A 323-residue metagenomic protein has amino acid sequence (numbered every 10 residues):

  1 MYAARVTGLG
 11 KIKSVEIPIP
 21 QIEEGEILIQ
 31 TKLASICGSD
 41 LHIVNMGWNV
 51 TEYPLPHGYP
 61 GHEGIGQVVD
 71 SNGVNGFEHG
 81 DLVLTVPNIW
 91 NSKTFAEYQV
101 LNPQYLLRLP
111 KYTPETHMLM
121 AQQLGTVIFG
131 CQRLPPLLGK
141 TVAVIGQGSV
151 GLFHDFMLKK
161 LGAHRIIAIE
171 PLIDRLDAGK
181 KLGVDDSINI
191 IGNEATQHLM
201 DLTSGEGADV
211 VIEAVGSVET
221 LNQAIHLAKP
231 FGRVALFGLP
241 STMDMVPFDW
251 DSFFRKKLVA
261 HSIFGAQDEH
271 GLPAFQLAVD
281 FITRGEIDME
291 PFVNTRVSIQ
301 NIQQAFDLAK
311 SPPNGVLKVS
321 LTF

Functional and structural regions predicted by a protein language model:
P20-A34, W48-I89: Glycine-rich beta-strand-centered segment in the early N-terminal region that forms part of a ligand/cofactor-binding
W90-N102: A structural motif shared across PLP-dependent enzymes of the aminotransferase-like
P114-G192, Q197: Mid-domain Rossmann-like dinucleotide-binding core that forms the NAD(H)/NADP(H) cofactor-binding site
L137-L138, L182-L258: Glycine-rich cofactor phosphate-binding loops and adjacent beta1-alpha1 units of small-molecule cofactor enzyme domains
N189, G205, A235, S241-T242 (+2 more regions): C-terminal capping/lid region of NAD(P)-dependent oxidoreductase domains
D244-N294, Q304: C-terminal substrate-binding/catalytic core of Rossmann-like NAD(P)-dependent dehydrogenases/reductases
